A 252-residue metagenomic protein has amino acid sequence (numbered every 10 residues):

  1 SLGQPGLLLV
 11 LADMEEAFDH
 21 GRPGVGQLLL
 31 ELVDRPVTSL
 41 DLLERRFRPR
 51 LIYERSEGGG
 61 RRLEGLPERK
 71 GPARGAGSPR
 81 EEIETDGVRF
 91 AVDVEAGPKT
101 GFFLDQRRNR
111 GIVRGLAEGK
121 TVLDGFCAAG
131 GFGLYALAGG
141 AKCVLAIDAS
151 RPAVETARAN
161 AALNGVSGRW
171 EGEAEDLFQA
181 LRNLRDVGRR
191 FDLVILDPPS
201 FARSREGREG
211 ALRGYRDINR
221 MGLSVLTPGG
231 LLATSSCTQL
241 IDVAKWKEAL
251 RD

Functional and structural regions predicted by a protein language model:
P5-L8, A12-D13, D19-V37: N-terminal targeting segments
R22, T38-F102: Non-catalytic substrate-recognition/targeting regions of SAM-dependent transferases
K120-F126: Conserved class I S-adenosyl-L-methionine
A129-A141: Conserved SAM-binding loop of SAM-dependent methyltransferases across substrates and taxa, primarily the Class I
C143-D148: Conserved SAM-binding motif I beta-strand of class I
E155-R189: S-adenosyl-L-methionine
F191-M221: Mobile active-site "lid"/loop adjacent to the S-adenosyl-L-methionine
R220-D252: C-terminal substrate-binding/active-site "lid" region of AdoMet-derived donor-dependent transferases
